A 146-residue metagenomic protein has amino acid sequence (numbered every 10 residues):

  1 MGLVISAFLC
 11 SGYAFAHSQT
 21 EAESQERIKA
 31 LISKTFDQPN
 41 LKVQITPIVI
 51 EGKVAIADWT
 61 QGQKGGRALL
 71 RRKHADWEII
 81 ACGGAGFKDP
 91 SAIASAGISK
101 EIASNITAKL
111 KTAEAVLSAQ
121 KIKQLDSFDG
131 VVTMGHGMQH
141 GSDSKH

Functional and structural regions predicted by a protein language model:
M1-G2: Bacterial N-terminal signal peptides that target proteins for export
S11-Y13: N-terminal signal peptide c-region/cleavage motif recognized by signal peptidases
S18-K42: Short, non-transmembrane alpha-helical segments in secretory-pathway proteins
F36-N40, K53-I56, I79: A beta-strand edge to alpha-helix "cap/lid" segment located at domain peripheries
V43-R71: Exposed beta-strand-loop-beta-strand "reactive/processing" segments of non-cytosolic proteins
L70-I93: Short beta-strand edge/turn micro-motifs at domain boundaries
F87-H146: C-terminal partner/receptor-binding element of secreted or periplasmic proteins
